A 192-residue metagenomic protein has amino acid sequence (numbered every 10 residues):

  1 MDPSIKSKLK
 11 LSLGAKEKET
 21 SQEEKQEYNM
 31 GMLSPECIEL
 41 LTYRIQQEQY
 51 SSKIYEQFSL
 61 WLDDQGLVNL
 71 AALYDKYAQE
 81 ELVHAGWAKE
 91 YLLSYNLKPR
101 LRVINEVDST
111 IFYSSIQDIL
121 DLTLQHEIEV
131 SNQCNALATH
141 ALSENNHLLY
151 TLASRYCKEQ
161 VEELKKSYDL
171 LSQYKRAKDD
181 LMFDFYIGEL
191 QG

Functional and structural regions predicted by a protein language model:
M1-G192: Iron-associated oxidoreductase/ferritin-like identity signal
